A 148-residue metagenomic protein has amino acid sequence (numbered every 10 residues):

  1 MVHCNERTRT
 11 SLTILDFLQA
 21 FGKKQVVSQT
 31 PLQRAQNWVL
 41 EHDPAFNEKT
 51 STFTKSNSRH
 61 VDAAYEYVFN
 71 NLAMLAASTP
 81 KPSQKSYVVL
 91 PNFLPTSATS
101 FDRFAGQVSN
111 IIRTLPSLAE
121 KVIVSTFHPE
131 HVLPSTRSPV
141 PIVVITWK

Functional and structural regions predicted by a protein language model:
V2-K148: Expand to "…catalyze enediolate/carbanion chemistry for C-C bond making/breaking, isomerization, decarboxylation
